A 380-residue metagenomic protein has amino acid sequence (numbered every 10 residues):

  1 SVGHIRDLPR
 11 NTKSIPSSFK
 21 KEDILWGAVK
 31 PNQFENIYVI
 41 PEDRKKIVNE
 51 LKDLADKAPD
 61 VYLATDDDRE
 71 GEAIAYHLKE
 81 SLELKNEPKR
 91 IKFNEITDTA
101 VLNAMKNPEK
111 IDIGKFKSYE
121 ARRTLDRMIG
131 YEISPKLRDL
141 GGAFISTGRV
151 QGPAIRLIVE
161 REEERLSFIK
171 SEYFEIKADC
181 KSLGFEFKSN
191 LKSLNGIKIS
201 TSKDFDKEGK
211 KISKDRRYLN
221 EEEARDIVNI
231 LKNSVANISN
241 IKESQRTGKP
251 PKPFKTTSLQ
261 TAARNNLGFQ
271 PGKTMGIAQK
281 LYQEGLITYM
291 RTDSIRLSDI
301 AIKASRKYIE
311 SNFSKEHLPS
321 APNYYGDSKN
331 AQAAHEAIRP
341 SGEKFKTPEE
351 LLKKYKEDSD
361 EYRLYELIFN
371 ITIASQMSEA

Functional and structural regions predicted by a protein language model:
S1-R123, F205, Y218, E222-R225: Intrinsically disordered, low-complexity regulatory segments
V2, P41-A58, G71-Y76, E95-L102 (+10 more regions): Amphipathic alpha-helical transducer elements in NTP-driven molecular machines
G3-I40, R149-Q279, Q283, S314-S320 (+2 more regions): Long, highly charged, low-complexity internal segments
F34-V39, D43, N49-E50, D56-K57 (+3 more regions): C-terminal or mid-to-C-terminal helical accessory/interaction module adjacent to the motor/catalytic core
K45, D112-K115, M128-G130, S134 (+6 more regions): Extended, highly charged linker/hinge segments and catalytic-adjacent loops that couple domains and form adaptable
Y62-D68, G142-F144, E243-K252, T261-L267 (+1 more regions): Conserved short loop/turn motifs at secondary-structure junctions
A64-D66, D179, T257, G272 (+2 more regions): Generic beta-strand/beta-sheet core signal
D66-E72, F93-I96, V150, Q279-K280 (+4 more regions): An acidic- and aromatic-residue-enriched active-site/binding cleft used to recognize and process polar
